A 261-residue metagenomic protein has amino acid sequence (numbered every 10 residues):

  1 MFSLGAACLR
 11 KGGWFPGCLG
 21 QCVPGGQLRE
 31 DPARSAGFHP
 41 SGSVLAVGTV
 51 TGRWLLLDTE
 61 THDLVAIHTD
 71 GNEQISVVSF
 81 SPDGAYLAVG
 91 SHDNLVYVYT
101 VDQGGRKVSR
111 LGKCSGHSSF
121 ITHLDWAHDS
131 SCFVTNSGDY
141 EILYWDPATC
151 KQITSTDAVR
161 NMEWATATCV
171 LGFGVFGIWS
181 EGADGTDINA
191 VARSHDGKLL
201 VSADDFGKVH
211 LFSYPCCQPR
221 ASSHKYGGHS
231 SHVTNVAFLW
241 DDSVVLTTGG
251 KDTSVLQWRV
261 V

Functional and structural regions predicted by a protein language model:
M1-V261: WD40-repeat beta-propeller superdomains and closely related acidic/aromatic-rich repeat-like regions
